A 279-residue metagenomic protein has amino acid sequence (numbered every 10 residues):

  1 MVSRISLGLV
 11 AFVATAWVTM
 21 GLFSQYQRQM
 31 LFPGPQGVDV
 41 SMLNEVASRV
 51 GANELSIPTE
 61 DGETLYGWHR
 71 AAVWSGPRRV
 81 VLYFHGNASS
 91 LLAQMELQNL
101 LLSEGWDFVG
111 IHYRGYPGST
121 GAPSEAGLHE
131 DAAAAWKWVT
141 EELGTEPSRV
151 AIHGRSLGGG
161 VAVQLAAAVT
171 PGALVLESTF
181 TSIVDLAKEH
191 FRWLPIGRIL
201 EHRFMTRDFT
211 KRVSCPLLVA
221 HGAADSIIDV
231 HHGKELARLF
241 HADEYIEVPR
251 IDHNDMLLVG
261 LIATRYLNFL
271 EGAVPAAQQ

Functional and structural regions predicted by a protein language model:
L9-P58, Q278-Q279: An N-terminal hydrophobic leader/cap segment in hydrolases
E60-W138, E142, A166: Membrane-embedded segments
Y113, P171, V175-D185, H202-T206 (+1 more regions): Active-site nucleophile loop of the alpha/beta-hydrolase fold
G144-S156: Alpha/beta-hydrolase fold nucleophile elbow
R212-S214, V219-H221, D225: Short beta-strand/loop motif that positions the catalytic acidic residue of the alpha/beta-hydrolase fold
S226-H232: Conserved alpha/beta-hydrolase "acid-adjacent" motif
I251-L261: Catalytic histidine-centered segment of alpha/beta-hydrolase-like enzymes
G260-Q279: Catalytic active-site module of serine/aspartate enzymes centered on a nucleophile-bearing elbow/loop
